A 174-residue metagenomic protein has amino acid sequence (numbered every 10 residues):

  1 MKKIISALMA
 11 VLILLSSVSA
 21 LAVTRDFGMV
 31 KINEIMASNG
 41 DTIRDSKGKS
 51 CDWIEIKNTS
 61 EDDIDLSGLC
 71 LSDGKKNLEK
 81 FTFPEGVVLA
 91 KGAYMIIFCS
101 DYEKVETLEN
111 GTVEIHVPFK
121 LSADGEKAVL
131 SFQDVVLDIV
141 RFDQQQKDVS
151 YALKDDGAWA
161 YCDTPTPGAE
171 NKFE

Functional and structural regions predicted by a protein language model:
M1-M9: Positively charged n-region of N-terminal signal peptides that target proteins for export
I4-I5, S17, S60: Residue-level detector of intrinsically disordered/flexible regions characterized by low predicted structural confidence
M9, I13-S17: Hydrophobic core
A20-E174: Activation on beta-sandwich/Ig-like modules and their edge loops
